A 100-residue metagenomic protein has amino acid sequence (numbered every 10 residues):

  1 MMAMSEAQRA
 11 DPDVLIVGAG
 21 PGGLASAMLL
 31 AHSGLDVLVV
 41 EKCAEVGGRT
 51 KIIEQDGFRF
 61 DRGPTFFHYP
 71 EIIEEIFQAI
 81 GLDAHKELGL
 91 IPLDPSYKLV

Functional and structural regions predicted by a protein language model:
M1-P12: A short, basic/flexible loop-to-alpha-helix module at the beginning of a structural domain
P12-V39: N-terminal Rossmann-like FAD-binding beta1-loop-alpha1 element of flavoenzymes
V17-G20, K42, G63, Y69: A secondary-structure boundary/capping signal
G20-A25, R49-T50, R59, T65: Gly/Ser/Thr-rich beta-alpha loop segments that engage phosphate groups in nucleotides
A31-D56: Glycine-rich FAD pyrophosphate-binding loop
I53-E54, F60-S96: N-terminal FAD cofactor-binding segment of flavoenzymes
